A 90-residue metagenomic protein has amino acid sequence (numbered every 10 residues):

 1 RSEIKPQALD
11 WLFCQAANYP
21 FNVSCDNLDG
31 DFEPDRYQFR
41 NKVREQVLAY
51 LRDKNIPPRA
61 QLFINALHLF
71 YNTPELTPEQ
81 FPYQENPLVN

Functional and structural regions predicted by a protein language model:
R1-S24: Post-HExxH zinc-binding segment in Zn-dependent metallohydrolases
C25, D29-N90: Pan-zinc metallopeptidase signature
